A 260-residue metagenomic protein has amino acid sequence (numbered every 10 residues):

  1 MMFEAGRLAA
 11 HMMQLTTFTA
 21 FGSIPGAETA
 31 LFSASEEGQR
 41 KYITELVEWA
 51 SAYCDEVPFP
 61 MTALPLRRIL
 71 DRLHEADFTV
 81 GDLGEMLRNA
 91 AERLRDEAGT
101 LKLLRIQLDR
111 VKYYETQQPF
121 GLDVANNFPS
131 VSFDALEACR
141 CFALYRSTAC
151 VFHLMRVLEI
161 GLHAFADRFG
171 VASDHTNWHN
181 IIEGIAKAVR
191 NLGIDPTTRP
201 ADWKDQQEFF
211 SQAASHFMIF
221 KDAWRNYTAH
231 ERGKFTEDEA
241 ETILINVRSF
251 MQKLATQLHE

Functional and structural regions predicted by a protein language model:
M1-T44: Short terminal alpha-helical segments
A9-L15, T44-V47, A63, R67-L70 (+8 more regions): Generic structural concept
G26-N126: Internal, Lys/Arg-enriched amphipathic helical interaction segments that engage polyanionic partners
P58-R67, P129, Q212-A223: Short, well-ordered alpha-helical segments that carry or flank key catalytic/ligand-binding motifs at enzyme/regulatory
I69-R72, N127-C141, A223-E231: Solvent-exposed, amphipathic alpha-helical segments
V80-L87, W203-E260: Charge-enriched, short contiguous segments at helix-coil
A135-A166: Short, hydrophobic, well-ordered secondary-structure elements
A166-S211: Short, charged amphipathic alpha-helical segments flanked by flexible coils
